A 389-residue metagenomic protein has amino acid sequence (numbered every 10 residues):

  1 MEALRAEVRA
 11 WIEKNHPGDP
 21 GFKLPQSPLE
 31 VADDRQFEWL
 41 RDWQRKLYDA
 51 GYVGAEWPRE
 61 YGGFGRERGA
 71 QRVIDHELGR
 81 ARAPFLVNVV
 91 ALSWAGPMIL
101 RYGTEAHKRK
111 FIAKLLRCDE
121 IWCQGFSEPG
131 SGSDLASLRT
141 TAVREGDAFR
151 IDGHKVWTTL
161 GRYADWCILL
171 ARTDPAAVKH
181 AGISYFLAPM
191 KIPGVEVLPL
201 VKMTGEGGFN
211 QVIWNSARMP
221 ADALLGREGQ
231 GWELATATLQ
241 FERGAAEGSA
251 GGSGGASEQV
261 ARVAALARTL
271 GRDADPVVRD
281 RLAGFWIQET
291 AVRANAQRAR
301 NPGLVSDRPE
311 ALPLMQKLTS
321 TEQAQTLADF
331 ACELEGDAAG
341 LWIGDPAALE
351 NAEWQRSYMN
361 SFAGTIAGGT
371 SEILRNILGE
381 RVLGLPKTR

Functional and structural regions predicted by a protein language model:
M1-V89, K110, K114-R117, T269 (+6 more regions): Amphipathic, small/basic residue-rich leader segments at the start of a protein or domain
F22-E30, R272, P276-R279, T290-A347: C-terminal helix-coil-helix/basic helical segment that borders enzyme active sites and/or dimer interfaces and provides
G69, V73, W94, W232-A250 (+1 more regions): Glycine-rich phosphate/cofactor-binding loops in nucleotide/flavin-utilizing enzymes
V87-A106, G132: N-terminal glycine-rich flavin-associated loop
C118-F126, L170: A short, Trp-centered hydrophobic/proline-enriched beta-strand micro-motif
T140-V143: A structural signal for short hydrophobic beta-strand segments in well-ordered beta-sheet cores
A148, D152-L198: A short core secondary-structure module
V195-A294, G364: Glycine-rich beta->alpha junctions and the first turn(s) of the following alpha-helix
